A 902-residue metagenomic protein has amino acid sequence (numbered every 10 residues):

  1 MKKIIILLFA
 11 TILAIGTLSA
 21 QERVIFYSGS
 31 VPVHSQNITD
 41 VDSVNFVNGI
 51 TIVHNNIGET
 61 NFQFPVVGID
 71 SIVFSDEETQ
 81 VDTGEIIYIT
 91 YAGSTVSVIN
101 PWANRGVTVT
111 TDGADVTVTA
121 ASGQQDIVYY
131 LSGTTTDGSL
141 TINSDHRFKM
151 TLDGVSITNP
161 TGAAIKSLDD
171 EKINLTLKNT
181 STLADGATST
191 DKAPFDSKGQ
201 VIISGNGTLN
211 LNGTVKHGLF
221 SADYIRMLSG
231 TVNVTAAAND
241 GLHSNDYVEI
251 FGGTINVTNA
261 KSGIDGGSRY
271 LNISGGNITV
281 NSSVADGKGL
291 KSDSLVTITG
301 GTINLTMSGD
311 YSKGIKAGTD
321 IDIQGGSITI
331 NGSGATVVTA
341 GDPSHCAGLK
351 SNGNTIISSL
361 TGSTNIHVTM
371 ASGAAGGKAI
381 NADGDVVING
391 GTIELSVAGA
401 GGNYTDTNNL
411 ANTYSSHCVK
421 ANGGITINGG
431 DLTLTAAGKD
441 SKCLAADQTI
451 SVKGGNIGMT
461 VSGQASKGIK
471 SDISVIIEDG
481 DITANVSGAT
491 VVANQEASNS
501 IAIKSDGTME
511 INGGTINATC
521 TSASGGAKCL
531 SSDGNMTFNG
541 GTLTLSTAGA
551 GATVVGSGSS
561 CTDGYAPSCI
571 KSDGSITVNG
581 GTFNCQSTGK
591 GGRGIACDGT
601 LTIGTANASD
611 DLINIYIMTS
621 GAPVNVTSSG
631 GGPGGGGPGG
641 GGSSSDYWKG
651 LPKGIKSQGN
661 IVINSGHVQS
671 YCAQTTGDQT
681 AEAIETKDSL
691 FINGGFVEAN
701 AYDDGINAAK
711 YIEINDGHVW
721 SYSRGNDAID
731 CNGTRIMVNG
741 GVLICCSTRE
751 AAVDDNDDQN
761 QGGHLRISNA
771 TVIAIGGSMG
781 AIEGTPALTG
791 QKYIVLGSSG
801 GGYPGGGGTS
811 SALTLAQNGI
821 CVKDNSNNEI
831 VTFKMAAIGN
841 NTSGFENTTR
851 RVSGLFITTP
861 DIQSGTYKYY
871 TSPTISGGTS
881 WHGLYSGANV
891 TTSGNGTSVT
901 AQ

Functional and structural regions predicted by a protein language model:
I4-I5, I25, T519: Residue-level detector of intrinsically disordered/flexible regions characterized by low predicted structural confidence
I4-L13: Sec-dependent N-terminal signal peptides
I15-A20: Sec/Tat signal peptide C-region and signal peptidase I cleavage site
Q21-E78: Compositionally biased alpha-helical segments
E78-Q902: A composition-driven surface/loop motif
